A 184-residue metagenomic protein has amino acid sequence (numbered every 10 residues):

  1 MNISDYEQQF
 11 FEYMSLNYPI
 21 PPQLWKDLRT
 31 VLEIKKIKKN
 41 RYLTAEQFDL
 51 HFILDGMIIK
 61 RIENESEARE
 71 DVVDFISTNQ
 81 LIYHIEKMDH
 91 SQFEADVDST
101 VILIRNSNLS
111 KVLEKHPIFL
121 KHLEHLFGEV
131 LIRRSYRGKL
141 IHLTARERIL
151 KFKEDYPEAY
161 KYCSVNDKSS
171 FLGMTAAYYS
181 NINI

Functional and structural regions predicted by a protein language model:
M1-E12, D74-F75, A95-V101, S180-N183: An N-terminal domain-start capping segment
M1-E33: Cyclic nucleotide-binding regulatory module and flanking cytosolic helices
R41-D96: Cyclic nucleotide-binding regulatory domains
R41-L43, M88-S91, K111-V112, R133-L140 (+2 more regions): Short helix-to-loop capping/linker segments positioned immediately adjacent to catalytic or ligand/cofactor-binding
L50, V101-I102: A residue-level structural signature of the nucleotidyltransferase/glycosyltransferase Rossmann-like core
N108-T144: A small-molecule sensor/coupling module
L143-I184: Phosphate-/nucleic-acid-contacting segments
